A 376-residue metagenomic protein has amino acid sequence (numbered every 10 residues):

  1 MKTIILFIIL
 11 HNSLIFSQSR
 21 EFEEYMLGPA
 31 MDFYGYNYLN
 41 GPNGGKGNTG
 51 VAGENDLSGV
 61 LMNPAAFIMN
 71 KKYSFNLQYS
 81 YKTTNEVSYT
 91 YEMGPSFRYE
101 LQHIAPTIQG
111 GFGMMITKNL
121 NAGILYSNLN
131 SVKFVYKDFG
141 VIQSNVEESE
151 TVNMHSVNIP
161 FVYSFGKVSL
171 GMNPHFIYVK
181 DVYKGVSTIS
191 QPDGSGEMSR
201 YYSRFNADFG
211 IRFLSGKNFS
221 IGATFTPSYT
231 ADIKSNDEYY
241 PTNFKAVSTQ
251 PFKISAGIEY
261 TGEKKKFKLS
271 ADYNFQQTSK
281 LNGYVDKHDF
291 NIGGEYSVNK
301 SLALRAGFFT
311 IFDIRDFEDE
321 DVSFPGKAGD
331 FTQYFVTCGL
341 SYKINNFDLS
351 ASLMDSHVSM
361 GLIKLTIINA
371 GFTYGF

Functional and structural regions predicted by a protein language model:
T3-S13: Sec-dependent N-terminal signal peptides
H11-N12, P106, Y126-N128, E148 (+5 more regions): Polar/charged side chains located within well-ordered beta-strands of beta-rich proteins
S17-A122, F312, P325-F331: N-terminal, post-signal peptide beta-strand-biased segments of exported outer-membrane/organellar beta-barrel and other
R20-Y25, S80-H103, K133-E150, K184-M198 (+4 more regions): Flexible, solvent-exposed loop segments that connect beta-strands
Y38, N48, E54-G59, M69 (+7 more regions): Short sequence motifs at beta-strands and strand-loop junctions characteristic of Gram-negative outer-membrane
S80-K82, S127-L129, H175-V179, T226-D232 (+2 more regions): Short glycine-rich beta-strand segments
S96, F205, G210-F376: Outer membrane beta-barrel transmembrane domains
F97-T226: Transmembrane beta-barrel wall of Gram-negative outer-membrane proteins
